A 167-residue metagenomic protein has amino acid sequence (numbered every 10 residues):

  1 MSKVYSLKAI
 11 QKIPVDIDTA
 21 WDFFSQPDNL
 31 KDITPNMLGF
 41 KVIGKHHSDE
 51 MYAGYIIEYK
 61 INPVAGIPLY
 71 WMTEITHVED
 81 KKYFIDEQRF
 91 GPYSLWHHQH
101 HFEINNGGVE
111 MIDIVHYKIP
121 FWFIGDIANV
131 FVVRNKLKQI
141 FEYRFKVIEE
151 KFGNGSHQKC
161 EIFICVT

Functional and structural regions predicted by a protein language model:
M1-D49, V166: Hydrophobic ligand-binding cavity/cleft-lining segments
S6-K8, P68-M72, S94-H98: Short, surface-exposed coil-to-beta transition loops
I13-V15, I61-A65, H77, P92 (+1 more regions): Beta-strand elements of well-folded, non-transmembrane domains
D16-I17, S48, T76-Y83, H101-E110: A short, structured loop/turn motif at beta-sheet edges
T19-F24, L30, I57-Y59, I75 (+3 more regions): Hydrophobic pocket/interface hotspot
V42-F90, Y143-K151, I162, V166: Glycine-rich portal/gate segments that line the openings of hydrophobic small-molecule binding cavities
Q88-Q139: Beta-strand/loop substructures that line and gate deep hydrophobic ligand-binding cavities in soluble
I119-F121, G125-V166: A conserved amphipathic terminal alpha-helix motif
